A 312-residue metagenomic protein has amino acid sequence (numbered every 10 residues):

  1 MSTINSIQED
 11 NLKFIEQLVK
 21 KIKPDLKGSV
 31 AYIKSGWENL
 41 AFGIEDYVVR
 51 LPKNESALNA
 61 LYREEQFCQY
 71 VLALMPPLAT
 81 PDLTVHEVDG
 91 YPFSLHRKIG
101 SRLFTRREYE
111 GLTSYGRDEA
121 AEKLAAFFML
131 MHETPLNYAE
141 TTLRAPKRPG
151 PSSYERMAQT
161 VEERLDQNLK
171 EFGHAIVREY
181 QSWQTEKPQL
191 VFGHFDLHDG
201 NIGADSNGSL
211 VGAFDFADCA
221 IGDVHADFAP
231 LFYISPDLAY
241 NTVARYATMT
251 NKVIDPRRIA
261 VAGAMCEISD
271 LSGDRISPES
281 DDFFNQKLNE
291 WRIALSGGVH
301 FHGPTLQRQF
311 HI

Functional and structural regions predicted by a protein language model:
M1-D10: A short, highly charged nucleic-acid-interacting micro-segment common to nuclease and nuclease-linked defense proteins
D10-D25, R117, A121-E122, E133-F195 (+4 more regions): An alpha-helical support segment within catalytic cores of ATP-dependent transferases
P24-V30, L169-G173, N251-I259: Short, surface-exposed acidic
S29-A145, I312: ATP-binding pocket architecture of kinase catalytic cores
E38, E119-E122, A229-I312: Helix-rich C-terminal or lid/interface subdomains of diverse kinases
A41, V49, R97, L124 (+7 more regions): Generic structural signal for small/hydrophobic residues in well-ordered secondary structure, especially within
E87-G90, S206-S209, A264: Short strand-connecting beta-turns/loops that link adjacent beta-strands
L190-F192, H198-P256: Active-site Asp-x-Gly
